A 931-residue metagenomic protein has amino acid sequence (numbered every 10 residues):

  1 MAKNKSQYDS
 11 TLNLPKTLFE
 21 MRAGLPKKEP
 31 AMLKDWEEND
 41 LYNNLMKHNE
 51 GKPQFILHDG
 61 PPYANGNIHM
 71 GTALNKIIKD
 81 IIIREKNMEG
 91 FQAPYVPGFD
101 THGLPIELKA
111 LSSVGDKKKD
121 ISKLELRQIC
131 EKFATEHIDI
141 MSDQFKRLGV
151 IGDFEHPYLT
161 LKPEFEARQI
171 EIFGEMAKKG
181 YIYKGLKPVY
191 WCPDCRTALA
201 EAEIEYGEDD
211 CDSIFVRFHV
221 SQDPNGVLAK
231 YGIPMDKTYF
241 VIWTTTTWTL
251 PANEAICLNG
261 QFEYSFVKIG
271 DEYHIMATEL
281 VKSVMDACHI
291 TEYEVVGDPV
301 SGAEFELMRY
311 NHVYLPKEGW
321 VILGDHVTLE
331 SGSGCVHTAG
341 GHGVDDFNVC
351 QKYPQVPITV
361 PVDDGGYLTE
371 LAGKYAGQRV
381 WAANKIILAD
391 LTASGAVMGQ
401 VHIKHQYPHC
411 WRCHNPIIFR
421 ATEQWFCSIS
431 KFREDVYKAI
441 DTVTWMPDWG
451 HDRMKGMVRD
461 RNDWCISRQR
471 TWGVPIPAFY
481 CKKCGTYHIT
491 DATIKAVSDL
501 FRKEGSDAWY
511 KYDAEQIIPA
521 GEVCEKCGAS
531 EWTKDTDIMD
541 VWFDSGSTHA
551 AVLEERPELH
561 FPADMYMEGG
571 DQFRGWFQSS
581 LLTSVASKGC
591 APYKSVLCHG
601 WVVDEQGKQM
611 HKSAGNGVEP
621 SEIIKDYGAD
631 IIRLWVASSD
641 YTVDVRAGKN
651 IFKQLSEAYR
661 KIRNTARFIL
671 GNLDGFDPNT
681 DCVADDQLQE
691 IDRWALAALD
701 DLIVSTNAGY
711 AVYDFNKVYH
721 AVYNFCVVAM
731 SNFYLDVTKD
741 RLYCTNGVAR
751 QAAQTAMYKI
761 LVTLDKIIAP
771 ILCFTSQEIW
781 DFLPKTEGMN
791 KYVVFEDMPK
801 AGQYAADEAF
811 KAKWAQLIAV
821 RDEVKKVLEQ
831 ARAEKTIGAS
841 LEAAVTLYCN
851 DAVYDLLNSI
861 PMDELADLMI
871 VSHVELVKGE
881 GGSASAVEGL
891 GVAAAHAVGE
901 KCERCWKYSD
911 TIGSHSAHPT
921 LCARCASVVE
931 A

Functional and structural regions predicted by a protein language model:
A2-L25, A31, D35-N39, L111-P251 (+13 more regions): Residue patterns forming the tRNA-binding/recognition surfaces of aminoacyl-tRNA synthetases and related DALR
K47-K109, I242-P251, C257, I322-V349 (+4 more regions): N-terminal catalytic cores of NTP/NDP-binding nucleotidyl/phosphoryl-transfer enzymes
D100, V189, P193, L199-G207 (+6 more regions): Acidic, turn-prone loop/beta-hairpin segments
V189, Y407, A478, G521 (+2 more regions): Residues immediately within or flanking Cys/His clusters that coordinate Zn2+ in small zinc-binding modules
C192, C410, C481, C524-C527 (+2 more regions): Short cysteine-rich clusters marking metal-coordination/redox-active sites
R196, Q469, G485, G528-A529 (+2 more regions): Cys/His-coordinated zinc-binding microdomains
Q222, G319, Y353-G366, R470-W472 (+1 more regions): Alpha-helical recognition segments enriched in aromatics with Gly/Pro capping that present substrate-recognition
A255, F262-C335, V344-N348: Protease-associated
